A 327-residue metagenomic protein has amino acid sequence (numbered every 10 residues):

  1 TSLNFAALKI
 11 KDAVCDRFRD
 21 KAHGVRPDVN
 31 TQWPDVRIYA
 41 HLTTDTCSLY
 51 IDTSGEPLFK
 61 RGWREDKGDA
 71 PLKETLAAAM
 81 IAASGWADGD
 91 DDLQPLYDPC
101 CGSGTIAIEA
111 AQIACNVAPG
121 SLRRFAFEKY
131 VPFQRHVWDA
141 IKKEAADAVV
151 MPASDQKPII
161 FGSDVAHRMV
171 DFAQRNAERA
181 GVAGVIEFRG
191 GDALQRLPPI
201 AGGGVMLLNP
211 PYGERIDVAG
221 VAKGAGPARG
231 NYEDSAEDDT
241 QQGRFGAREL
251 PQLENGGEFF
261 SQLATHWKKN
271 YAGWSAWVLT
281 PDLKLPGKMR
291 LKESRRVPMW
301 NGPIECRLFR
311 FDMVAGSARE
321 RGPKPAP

Functional and structural regions predicted by a protein language model:
T1-E74, A79-G85, K324-P327: Non-catalytic, mostly N-terminal accessory regions of nucleic-acid modification and defense proteins
D35-R37, T43-C47, G102, L194-Q195 (+1 more regions): Short, internal active-site loops enriched in acidic
A40, N209, L263: Residue-level signal for inorganic ion chemistry
L72-P198, V205, R215: Conserved S-adenosyl-L-methionine
A114, A222-G226: Glycine-rich, phosphate-binding/catalytic loops in enzymes
S163, H167-M169, E214-V218, A222 (+1 more regions): Conserved Class I SAM-dependent methyltransferase catalytic core
G203-N209: Short SAM/SAH-binding signature in class I
